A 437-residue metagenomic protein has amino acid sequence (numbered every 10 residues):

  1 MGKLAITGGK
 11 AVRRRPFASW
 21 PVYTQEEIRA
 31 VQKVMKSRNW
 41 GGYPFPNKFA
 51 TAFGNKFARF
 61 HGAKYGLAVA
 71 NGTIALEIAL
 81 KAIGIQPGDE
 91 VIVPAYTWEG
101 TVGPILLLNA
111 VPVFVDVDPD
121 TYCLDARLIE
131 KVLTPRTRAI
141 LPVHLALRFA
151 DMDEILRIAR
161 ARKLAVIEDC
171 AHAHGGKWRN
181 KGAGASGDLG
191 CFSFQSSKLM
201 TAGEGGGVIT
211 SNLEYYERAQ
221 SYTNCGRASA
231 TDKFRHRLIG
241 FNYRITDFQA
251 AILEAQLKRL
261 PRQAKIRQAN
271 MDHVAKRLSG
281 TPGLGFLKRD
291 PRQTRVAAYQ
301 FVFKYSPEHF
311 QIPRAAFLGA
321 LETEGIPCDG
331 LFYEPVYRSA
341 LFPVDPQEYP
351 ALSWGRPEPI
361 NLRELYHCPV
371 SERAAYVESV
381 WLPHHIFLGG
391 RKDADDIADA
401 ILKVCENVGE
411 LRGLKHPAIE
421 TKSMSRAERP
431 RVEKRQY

Functional and structural regions predicted by a protein language model:
M1-G42, W381-H384, E433-Y437: N-terminal "arm"/small-domain region of PLP-dependent enzymes with the aminotransferase-like
W20, A52-N55, K64, R127 (+6 more regions): PLP-dependent aminotransferase class I/II
N39-E90, P104-L107, F114-D116, K181: Phosphate-binding glycine-rich loop
L67, I92, V113, V166-I167 (+3 more regions): Structural detector of well-ordered beta-strand residues that form the stable sheet scaffold of enzyme domains
K81-C170, K177: PLP-dependent aminotransferase-like
E168-A202, T231-R237: Conserved active-site segment immediately N-terminal to the catalytic lysine that forms the internal aldimine
A185-N224, D247-A250: Active-site PLP attachment segment
